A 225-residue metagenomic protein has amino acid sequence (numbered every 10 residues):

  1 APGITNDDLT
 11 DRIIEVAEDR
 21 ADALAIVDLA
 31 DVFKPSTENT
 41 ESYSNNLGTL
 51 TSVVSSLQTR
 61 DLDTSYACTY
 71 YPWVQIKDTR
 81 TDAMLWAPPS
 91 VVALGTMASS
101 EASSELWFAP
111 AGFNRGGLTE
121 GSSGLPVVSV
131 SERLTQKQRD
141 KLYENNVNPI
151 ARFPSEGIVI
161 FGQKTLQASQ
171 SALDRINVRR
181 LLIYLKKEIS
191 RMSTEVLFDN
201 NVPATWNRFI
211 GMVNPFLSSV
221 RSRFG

Functional and structural regions predicted by a protein language model:
A1-G225: Structured, hydrophobic secondary-structure cores that serve as assembly/anchoring elements
